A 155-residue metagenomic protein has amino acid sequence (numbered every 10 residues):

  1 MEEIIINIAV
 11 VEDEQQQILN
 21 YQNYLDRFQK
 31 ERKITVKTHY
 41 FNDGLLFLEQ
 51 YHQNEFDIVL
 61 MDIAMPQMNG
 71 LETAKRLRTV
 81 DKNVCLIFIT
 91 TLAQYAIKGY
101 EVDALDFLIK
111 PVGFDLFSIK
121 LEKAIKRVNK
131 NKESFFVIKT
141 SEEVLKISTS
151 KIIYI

Functional and structural regions predicted by a protein language model:
E2-E3, E14-H39, T79: Two-component/phosphorelay signaling modules centered on CheY-like receiver
V11-E12, F41, V59: Conserved sequence signature across two-component system core domains
L48-K130: CheY-like receiver
L116-I155: Conserved binding/recognition cores within well-folded domains
